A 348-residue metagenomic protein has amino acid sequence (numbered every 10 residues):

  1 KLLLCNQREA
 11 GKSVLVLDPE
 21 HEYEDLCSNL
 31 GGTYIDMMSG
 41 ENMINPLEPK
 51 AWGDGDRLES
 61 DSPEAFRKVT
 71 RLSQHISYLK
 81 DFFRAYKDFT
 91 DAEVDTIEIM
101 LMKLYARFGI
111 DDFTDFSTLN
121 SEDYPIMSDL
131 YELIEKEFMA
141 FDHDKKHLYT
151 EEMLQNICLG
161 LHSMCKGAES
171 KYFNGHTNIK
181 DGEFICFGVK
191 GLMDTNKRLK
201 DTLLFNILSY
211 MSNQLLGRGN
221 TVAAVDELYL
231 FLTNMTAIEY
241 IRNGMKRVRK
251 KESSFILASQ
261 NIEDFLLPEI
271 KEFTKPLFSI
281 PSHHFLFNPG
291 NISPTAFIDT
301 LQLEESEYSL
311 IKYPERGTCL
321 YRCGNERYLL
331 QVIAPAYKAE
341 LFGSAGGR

Functional and structural regions predicted by a protein language model:
K1-S39: Glycine-rich phosphate-binding loop of nucleotide-binding enzymes
E20, A258-I262, N288-N291: A short beta-strand-to-loop transition that corresponds to the Sensor-1 phosphate-sensing loop of AAA+ P-loop ATPases
H21-T33, M37, L47-S253, L257 (+3 more regions): P-loop NTPase motor domains
E22-Y23, N42, E263-D264: Positions that flank functional sites
S39-N42, P289-N291: Short, acidic/turn-prone active-site loops that include or flank metal/cofactor- and phosphate-binding residues
M43-P49, T295-A296: Short, charged, surface-exposed secondary-structure boundary motifs
F265-R348: C-terminal regions of RecA-like/P-loop NTPase motor modules
